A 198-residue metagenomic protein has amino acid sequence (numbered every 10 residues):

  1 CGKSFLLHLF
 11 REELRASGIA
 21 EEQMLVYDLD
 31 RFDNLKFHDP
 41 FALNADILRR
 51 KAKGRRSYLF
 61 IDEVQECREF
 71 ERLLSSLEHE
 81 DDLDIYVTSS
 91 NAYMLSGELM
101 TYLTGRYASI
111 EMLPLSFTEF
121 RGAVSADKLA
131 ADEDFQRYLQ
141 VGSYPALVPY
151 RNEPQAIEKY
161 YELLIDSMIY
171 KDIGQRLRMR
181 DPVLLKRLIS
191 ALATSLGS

Functional and structural regions predicted by a protein language model:
S4: Walker A/P-loop
Q23-S57: Short glycine-rich substrate-engagement loop in P-loop NTPases that contacts/grips substrate
K36-D39, V64-L74, G97-L99: Conserved ATPase-coupling elements of RecA-like P-loop NTPase cores
A52-F70: Conserved P-loop NTPase "ATPase switch" module shared by AAA+ and STAND
R55-Y58, D81-Y86: Loop/turn-to-beta-strand initiation segments
D84-S90, E111: Structural recognition of the conserved hydrophobic beta-strand(s) that form the central parallel beta-sheet of P-loop
Y93-S109, A123-A126: Short regulatory helix/loop adjacent to the ATP-binding pocket of P-loop NTPases
T118-S198: Interdomain hinge/linker elements that couple catalytic modules in large macromolecular machines
